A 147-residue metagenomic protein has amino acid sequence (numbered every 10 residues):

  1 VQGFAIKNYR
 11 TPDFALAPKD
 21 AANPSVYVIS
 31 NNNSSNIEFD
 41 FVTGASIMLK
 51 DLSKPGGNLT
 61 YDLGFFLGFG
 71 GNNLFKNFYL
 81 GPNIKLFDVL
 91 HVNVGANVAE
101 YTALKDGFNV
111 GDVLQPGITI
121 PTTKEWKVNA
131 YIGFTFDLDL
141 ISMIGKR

Functional and structural regions predicted by a protein language model:
V1-S34, D40, G44: Short glycine/proline- and aromatic-enriched beta-strand/turn motifs that initiate or cap beta-hairpins
Q2, T43-L49, F69, L80-D88 (+2 more regions): Residues on the lipid-exposed face of transmembrane beta-strands in outer-membrane beta-barrel proteins
I6, A17, H91-R147: Outer-membrane beta-barrel translocator/channel fold
K7-T11, K50-K54, G68-L74, Y101-A103 (+1 more regions): Sequence/structural signature of outer-membrane beta-barrel proteins
A21-Y27, G56-L63, V110-Q115: Flexible, solvent-exposed coil segments and beta strand-coil junctions, predominantly the extracellular/periplasmic
V28-N36, G68-G70, G117-E125: Outer-membrane beta-barrel domain signature
S35-F39, F66-Y79: Solvent-exposed loop/turn segments connecting transmembrane beta-strands in outer-membrane beta-barrel proteins
L49-L63, L86-V89, L140-R147: Short loop/turn motifs that connect adjacent beta-strands in outer-membrane beta-barrel proteins
